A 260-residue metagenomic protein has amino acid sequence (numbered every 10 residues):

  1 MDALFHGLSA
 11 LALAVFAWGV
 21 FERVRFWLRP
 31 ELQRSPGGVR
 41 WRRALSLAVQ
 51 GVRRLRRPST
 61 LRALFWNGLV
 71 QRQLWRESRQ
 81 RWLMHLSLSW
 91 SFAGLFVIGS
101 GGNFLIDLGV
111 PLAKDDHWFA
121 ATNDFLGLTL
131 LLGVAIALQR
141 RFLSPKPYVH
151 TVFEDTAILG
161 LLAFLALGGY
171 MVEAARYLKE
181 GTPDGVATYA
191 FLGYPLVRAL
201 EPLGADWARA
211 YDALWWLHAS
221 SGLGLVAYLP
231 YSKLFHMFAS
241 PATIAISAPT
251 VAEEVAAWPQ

Functional and structural regions predicted by a protein language model:
M1-P259: Membrane-embedded alpha-helical bundles of multi-pass integral membrane proteins
